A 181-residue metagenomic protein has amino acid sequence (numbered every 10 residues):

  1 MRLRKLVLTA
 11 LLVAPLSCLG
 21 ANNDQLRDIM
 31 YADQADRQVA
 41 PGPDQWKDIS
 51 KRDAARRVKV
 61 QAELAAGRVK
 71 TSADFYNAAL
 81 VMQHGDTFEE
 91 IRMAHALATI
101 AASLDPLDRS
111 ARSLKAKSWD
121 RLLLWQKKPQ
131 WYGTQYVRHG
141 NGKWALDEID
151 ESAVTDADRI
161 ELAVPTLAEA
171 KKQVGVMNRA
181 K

Functional and structural regions predicted by a protein language model:
M1-V7: Bacterial N-terminal signal peptides that target proteins for export
V7-L8, C18-L19: Cleavable N-terminal signal peptides
A14-L16: N-terminal signal peptide c-region/cleavage motif recognized by signal peptidases
N22-P43, K70-H84, D108-L124: Amphipathic alpha-helical repeat scaffolds of TPR domains
K47-K59, F88-I91: Helix-turn-helix repeat elements of alpha-solenoid scaffolds
V60-E63, G67, A101, D108: Alpha-helical solenoid scaffolds that mediate protein-protein interactions, centered on TPR/SEL1-like repeats but also
T71, R112-K181: Terminal, low-structured helical/coil segments at or just beyond the last alpha-helical repeat
R92-L107, Y136-V137: TPR/TPR-like (Sel1-like) alpha-helical repeat modules
